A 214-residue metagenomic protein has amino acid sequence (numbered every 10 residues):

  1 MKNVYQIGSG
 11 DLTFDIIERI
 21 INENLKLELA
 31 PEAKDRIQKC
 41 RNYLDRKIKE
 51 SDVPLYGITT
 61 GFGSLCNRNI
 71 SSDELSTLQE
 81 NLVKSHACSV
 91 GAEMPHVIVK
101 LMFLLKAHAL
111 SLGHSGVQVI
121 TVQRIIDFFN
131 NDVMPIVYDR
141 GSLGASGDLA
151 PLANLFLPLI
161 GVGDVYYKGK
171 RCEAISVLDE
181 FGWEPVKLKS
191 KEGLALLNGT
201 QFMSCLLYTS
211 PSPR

Functional and structural regions predicted by a protein language model:
K2-E50: N- or domain-start disorder-to-order transition segments that initiate the globular core
K2-T13, P185-T200, S210: Signature of multi-pass transmembrane helix bundles
G10-F14, A30-I37, R41, S71 (+5 more regions): Generic structural signal for well-ordered, non-membrane alpha-helical segments in soluble metabolic enzymes
N22, K26, N42, K49 (+7 more regions): Generic secondary-structure signature for well-ordered alpha-helical cores
Y56-I70, E74-L78, S85-L110, Y138-I160 (+2 more regions): FAD-binding core of FAD-dependent oxidoreductases, characterized by glycine-rich FAD pyrophosphate-binding loops
H114-R140: FAD-binding glycine-rich core of flavoenzymes that anchor FAD
V119, Y166-I175: An acidic intrinsically disordered interaction segment
Y208-R214: Conserved small/polar residues in nucleotide/adenosyl-binding loops
